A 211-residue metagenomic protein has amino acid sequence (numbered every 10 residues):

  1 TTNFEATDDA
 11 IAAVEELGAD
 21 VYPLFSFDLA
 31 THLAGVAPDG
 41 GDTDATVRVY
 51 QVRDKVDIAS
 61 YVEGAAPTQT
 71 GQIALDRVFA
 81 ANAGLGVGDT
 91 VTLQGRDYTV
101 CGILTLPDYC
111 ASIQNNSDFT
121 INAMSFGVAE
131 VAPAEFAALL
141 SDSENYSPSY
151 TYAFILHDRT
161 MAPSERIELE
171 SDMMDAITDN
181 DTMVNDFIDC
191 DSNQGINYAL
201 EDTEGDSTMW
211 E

Functional and structural regions predicted by a protein language model:
T1-E211: Membrane transport/envelope proteins' first extracytoplasmic loop
